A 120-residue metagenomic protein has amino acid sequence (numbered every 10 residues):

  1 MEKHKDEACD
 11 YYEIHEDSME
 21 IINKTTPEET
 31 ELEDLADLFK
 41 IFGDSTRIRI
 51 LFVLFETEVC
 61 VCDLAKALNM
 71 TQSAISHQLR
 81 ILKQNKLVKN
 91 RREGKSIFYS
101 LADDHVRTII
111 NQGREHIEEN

Functional and structural regions predicted by a protein language model:
M1-F42: N-terminal leader segment of winged-helix/HTH proteins
N23, S100-N120: Conserved segment of winged-helix/HTH DNA-binding domains
P27-S73, I97-D104: N-terminal helix-turn-helix DNA-binding core of bacterial DNA-binding proteins
K66, H77, K83-Q84: Alpha-helical residues within the helix-turn-helix
Q72-R80, R92: Recognition helix of helix-turn-helix DNA-binding domains
K83-E93: Beta-hairpin "wing" of winged helix-turn-helix
